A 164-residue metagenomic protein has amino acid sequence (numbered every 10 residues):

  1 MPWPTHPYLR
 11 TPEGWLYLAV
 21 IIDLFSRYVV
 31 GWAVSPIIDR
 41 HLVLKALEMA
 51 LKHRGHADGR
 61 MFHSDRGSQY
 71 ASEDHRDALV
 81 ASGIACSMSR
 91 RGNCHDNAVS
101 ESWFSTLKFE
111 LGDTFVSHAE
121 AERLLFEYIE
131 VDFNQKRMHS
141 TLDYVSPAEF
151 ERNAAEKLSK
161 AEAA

Functional and structural regions predicted by a protein language model:
M1-A164: Charged DNA-binding/catalytic regions of mobile-element recombinases
